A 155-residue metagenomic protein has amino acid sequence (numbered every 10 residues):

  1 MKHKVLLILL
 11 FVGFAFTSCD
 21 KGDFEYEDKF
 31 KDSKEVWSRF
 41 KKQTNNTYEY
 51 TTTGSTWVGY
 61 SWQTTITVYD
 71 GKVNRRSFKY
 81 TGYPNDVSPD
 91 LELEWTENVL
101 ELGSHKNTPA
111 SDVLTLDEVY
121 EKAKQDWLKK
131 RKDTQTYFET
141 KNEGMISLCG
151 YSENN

Functional and structural regions predicted by a protein language model:
M1-T17: Sec-dependent bacterial lipoprotein signal peptides
V12-V36: Bacterial Sec-dependent N-terminal signal peptides
K42-G54: A short, Trp-centered hydrophobic/proline-enriched beta-strand micro-motif
N45-T47, G59, G71-V73, N142-S147: Coil-to-beta-strand transition motifs
E49-T51, T65, L148: Beta-strand secondary-structure signal
T51-V58, Y151-N154: Short, flexible beta-strand-to-coil junctions
G54-L114: Surface-exposed acidic loop/strand-edge motifs in secreted or periplasmic proteins that form small linear binding
E94-N155: Mature, soluble, non-transmembrane domains
